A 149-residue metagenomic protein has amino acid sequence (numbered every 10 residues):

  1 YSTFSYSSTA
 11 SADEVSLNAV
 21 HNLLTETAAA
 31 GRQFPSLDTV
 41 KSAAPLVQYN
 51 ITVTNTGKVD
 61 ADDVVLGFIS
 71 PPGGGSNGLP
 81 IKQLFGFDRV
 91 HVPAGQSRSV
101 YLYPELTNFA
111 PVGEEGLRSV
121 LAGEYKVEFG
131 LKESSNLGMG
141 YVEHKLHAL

Functional and structural regions predicted by a protein language model:
Y1, S8-L149: Intrinsically disordered, low-complexity Ser/Thr/Gly-rich stretches
